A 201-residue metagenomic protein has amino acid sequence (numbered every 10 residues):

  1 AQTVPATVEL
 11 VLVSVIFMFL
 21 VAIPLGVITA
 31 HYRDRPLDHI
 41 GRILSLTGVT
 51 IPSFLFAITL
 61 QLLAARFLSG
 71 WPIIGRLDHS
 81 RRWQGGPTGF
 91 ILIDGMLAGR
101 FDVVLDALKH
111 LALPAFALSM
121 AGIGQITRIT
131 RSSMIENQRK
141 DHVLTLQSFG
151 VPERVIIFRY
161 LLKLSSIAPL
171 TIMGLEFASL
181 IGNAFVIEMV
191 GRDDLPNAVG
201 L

Functional and structural regions predicted by a protein language model:
T3, T7, I43-T50: Residue-level signal for discrete positions within transmembrane alpha-helices of multi-pass small-molecule
V4-E9, V13-L37, S53, R82-L201: Alpha-helical transmembrane segments of integral membrane proteins, especially multi-pass inner/plasma-membrane
F17-M18, S45, Q61, A65 (+1 more regions): Transmembrane alpha-helical core residues of multi-pass small-molecule transporters, especially secondary transporters
D38-R42: Membrane-interface helix-entry/capping residues at the boundaries of transmembrane alpha-helices
S45, F67-S69, E136, D193: Generic alpha-helical propensity signal that fires on short helical segments and nearby coil/disordered stretches
F54-G95: Extracellular/periplasmic helix-loop junction at the C-terminal end of a transmembrane helix in multi-pass membrane
